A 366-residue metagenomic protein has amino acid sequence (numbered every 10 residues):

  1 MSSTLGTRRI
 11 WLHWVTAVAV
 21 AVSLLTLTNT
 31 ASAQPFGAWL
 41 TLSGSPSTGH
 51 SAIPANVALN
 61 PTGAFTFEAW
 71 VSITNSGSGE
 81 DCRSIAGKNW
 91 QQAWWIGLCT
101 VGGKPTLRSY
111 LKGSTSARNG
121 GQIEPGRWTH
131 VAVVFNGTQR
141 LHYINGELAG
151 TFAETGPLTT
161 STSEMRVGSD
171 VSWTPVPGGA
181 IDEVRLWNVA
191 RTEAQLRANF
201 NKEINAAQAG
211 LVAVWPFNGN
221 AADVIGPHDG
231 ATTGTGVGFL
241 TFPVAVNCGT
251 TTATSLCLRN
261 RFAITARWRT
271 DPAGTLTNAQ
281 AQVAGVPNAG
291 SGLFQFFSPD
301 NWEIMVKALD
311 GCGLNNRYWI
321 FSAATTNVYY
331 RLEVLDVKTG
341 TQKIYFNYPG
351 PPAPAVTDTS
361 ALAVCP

Functional and structural regions predicted by a protein language model:
S2, L25-S47, V57, R197-V246: Extracytoplasmic low-complexity segments
W14-L27: Bacterial N-terminal signal peptides
Q34-S47, E68-S78, W94-P157, S169-S172 (+3 more regions): Extracellular glycan-interaction surfaces
S45, P54-N56, K112-G113, S161-D182 (+1 more regions): Extracellular glycan-interaction patches encoded by glycine-rich segments
A55-F67, G120-T129, P157-T160, W173-A180 (+1 more regions): Extracellular/lumenal carbohydrate-interaction signature centered on repeated Trp-anchored short motifs
T66-N75, P175-N201, V212-A221: Extracellular, beta-strand-rich glycan-interacting domains
F67-E68, S78-Q92, V167, R197-F200: Aromatic-rich beta-strand patches that line glycan-recognition/binding surfaces of extracellular proteins
V246-P366: Polar/charged low-complexity regulatory segments
